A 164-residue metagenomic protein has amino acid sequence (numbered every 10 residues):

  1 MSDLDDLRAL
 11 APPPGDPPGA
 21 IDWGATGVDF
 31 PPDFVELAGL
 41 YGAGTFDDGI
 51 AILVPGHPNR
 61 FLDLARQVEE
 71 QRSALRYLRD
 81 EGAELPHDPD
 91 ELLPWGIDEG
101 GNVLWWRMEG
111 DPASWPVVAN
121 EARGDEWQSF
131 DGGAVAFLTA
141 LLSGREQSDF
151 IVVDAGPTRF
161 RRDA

Functional and structural regions predicted by a protein language model:
M1-N102, F150, T158-A164: A surface-exposed partner-binding patch
N102-E109: Short, surface-exposed beta-strand/loop micro-motifs that present aromatic residues
D111-S114: A short alpha->loop->secondary-structure connector
N120-D125: Short, solvent-exposed aromatic-acidic interface loops
E126-S148: Compact, glycine/acidic-enriched structural inserts
